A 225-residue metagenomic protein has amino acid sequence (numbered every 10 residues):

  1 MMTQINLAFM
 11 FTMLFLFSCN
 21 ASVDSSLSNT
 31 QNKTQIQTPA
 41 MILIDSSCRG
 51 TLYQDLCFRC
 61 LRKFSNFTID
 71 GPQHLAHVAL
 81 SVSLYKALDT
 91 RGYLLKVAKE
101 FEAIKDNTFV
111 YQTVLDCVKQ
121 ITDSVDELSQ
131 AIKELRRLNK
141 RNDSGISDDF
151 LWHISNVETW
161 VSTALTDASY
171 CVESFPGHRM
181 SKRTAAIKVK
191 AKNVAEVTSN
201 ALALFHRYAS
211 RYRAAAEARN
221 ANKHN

Functional and structural regions predicted by a protein language model:
T3, D24-N225: Folded extracytoplasmic luminal domains of secretory or organellar precursors
N6-A21: Cleavable N-terminal signal peptides of Sec/SRP-targeted secreted and luminal proteins
